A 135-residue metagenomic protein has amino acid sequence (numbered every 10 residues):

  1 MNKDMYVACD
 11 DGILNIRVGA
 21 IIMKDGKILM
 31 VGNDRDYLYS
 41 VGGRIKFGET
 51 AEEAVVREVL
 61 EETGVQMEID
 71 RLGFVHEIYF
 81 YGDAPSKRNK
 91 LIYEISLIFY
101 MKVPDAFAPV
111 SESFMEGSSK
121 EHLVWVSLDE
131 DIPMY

Functional and structural regions predicted by a protein language model:
M1-G19, D25, R88-K90: Acidic, metal-coordinating catalytic segment for phosphate/diphosphate chemistry, firing primarily on the Nudix
G12-L14, K87-I95, M115-K120: A generic structural micro-feature
A20, L72, L97-M101: A structural signal for short, well-ordered beta-strand segments
I22-M23, M30, M101, W125: Conserved hydrophobic "DFG−1" position in protein kinase catalytic cores
K24-E62: Conserved Nudix-box catalytic region and its N-terminal flanking loop in Nudix hydrolases and closely related
Q66-V75: A short coil-to-beta-strand element that immediately follows conserved catalytic motifs
F80-V110: Active-site-adjacent beta-strand/loop module that shapes the phosphate/pyrophosphate-binding cleft
I98-Y100, V110-Y135: NUDIX/MutT-family hydrolases
